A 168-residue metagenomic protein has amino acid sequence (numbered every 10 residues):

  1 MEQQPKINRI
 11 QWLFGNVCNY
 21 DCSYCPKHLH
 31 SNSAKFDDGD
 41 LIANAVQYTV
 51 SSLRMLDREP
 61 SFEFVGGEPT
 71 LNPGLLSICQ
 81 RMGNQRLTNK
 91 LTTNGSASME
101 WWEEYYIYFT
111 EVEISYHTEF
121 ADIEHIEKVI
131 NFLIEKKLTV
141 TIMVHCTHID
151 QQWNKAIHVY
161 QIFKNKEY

Functional and structural regions predicted by a protein language model:
M1-Q4, S52-R54: Short boundary motifs at domain starts and secondary-structure transition points
E2-N44: Canonical Radical SAM [4Fe-4S] cluster-binding loop centered on the CxxxCxxC motif and its immediate flanking residues
Y20, N84-Q85, N165: Short, well-ordered coil loops that connect the C-terminus of an alpha-helix to the N-terminus of a beta-strand
D38-I42, L71, D122: Phosphate/oxyanion-binding active-site loops and adjacent basic polyanion-contact surfaces
Q47-E63, N72-V159: Radical SAM/AdoMet-radical enzyme domain recognition
G66-G67: Active-site beta-strand/loop signature of hydrolases that rely on acidic residues for catalysis
E104, E167-Y168: Generic alpha-helical hydrophobic packing signal
Q161-E167: Basic phosphate/pyrophosphate-binding loop/patch that engages nucleotide-derived ligands
